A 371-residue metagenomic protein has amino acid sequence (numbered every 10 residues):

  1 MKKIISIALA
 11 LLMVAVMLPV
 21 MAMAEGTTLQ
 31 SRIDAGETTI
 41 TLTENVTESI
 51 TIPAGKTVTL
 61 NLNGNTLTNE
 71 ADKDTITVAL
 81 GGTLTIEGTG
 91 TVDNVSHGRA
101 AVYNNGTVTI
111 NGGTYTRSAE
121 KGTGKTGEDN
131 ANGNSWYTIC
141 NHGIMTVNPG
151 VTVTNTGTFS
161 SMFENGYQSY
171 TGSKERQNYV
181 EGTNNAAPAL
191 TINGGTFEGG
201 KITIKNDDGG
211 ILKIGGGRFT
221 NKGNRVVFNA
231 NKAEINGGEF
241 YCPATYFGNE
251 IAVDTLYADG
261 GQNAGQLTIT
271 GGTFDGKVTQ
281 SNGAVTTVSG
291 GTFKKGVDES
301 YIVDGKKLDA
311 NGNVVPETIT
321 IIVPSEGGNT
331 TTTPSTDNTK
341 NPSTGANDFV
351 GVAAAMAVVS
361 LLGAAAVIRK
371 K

Functional and structural regions predicted by a protein language model:
M1-A24, G363, K370-K371: Sec-dependent, cleavable N-terminal signal peptides
M17-T27, T339-V350: Sec-dependent signal peptide cleavage junction
M23-S49: Acidic Gly/Asp/Thr-rich repetitive segments characteristic of extracellular carbohydrate-active and adhesion proteins
T47-T59, L67-E87, N94-V108, N132-M145 (+4 more regions): Extracellular beta-strand-rich solenoid/capping regions of secreted or surface-exposed proteins that bind or remodel
G64-K73, E87-G98, N111-S135, T146-S161 (+8 more regions): Beta-strand-rich solenoid/repeat architectures in extracellular/passenger domains of polysaccharide-targeting enzymes
I302-G305, N311-G345: C-terminal low-complexity, Ser/Thr- and acidic/Pro-rich disordered "stalk" regions positioned immediately N-terminal
D348-R369: A cross-kingdom C-terminal cell-surface attachment/processing module
